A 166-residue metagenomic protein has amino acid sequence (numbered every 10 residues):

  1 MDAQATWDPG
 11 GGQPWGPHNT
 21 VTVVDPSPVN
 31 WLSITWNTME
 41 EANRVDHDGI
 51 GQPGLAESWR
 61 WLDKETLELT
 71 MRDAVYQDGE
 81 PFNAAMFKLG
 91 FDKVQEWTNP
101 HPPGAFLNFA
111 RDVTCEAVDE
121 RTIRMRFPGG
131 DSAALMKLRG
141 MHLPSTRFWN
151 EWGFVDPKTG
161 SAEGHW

Functional and structural regions predicted by a protein language model:
D2-D63, T70, D92: N-terminal lobe/hinge region of extracytoplasmic solute-binding protein
A3-D8, G16-P17, N37, L89 (+3 more regions): Extracytoplasmic/secretory soluble proteins
R44-Q52, P100-F109, W166: Short, solvent-exposed secondary-structure boundary motifs
S58-P100, V118, R124, A134-L135: Aromatic- and charge-enriched surface segment that lines or borders ligand/interaction sites
R60, A105-W166: Surface-exposed binding/hinge segments that line and control ligand-binding clefts or catalytic entry sites
